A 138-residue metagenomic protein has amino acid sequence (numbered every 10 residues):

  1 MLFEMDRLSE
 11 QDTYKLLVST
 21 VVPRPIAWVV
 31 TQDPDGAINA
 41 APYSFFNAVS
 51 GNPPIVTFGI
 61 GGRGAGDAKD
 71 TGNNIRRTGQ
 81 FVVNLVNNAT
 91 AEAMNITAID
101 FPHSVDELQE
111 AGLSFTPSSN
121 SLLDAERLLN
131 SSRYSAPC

Functional and structural regions predicted by a protein language model:
M1-N39, N47-C138: Active-site-proximal mixed secondary-structure blocks
